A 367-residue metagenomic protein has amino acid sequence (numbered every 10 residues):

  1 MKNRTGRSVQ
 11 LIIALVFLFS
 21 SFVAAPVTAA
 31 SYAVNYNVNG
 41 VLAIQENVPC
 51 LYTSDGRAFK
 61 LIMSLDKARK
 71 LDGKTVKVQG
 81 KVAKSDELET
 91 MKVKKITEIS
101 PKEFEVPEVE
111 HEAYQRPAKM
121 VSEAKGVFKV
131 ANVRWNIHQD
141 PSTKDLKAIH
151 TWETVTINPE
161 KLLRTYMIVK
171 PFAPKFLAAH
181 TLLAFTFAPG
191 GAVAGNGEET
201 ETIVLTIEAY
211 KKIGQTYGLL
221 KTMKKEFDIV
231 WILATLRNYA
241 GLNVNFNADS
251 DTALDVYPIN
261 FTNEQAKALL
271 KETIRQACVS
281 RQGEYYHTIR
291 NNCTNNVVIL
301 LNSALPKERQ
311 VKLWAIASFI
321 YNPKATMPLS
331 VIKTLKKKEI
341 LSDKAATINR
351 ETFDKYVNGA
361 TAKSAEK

Functional and structural regions predicted by a protein language model:
I12-S21: Bacterial N-terminal signal peptides
Y32-E46, G80: Structural detector for short beta-strands of small beta-barrel domains
Q45-L51, V127: Short aromatic-glycine-enriched beta-strand elements
R57-A68: Beta-strand/loop nucleic-acid-binding surfaces
D66-V78: Short nucleic-acid-contacting surface segments enriched for D/E, G, S/T with interspersed K/R
S85-K102: OB-fold/S1-family single-stranded nucleic acid-binding modules
K102-K119, F261-E264, L270-K367: Activation targets extended, charge/polar-rich intrinsically disordered C-terminal tails
K129-D251: Glycine-rich catalytic cores of cysteine/serine-nucleophile enzymes that process amide/ester linkages in cell-envelope
